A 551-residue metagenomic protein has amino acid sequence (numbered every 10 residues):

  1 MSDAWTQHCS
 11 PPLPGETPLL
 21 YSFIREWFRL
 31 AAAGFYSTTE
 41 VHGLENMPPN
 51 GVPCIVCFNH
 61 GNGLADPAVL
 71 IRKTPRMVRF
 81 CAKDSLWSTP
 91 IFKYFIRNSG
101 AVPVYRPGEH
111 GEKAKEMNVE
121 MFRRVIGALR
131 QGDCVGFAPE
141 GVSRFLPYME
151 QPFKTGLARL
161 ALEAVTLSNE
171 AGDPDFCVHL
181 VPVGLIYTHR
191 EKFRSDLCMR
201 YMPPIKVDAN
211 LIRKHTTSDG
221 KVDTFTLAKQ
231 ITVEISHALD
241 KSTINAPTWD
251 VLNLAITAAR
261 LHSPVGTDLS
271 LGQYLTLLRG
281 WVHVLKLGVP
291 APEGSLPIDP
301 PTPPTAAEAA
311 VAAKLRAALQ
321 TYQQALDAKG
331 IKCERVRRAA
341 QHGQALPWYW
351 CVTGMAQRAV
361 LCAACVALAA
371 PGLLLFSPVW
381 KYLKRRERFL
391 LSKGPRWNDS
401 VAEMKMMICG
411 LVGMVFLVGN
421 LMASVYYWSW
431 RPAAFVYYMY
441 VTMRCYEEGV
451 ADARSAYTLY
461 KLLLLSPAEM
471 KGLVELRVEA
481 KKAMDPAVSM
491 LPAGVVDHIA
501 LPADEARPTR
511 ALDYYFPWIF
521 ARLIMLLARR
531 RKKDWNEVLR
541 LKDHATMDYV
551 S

Functional and structural regions predicted by a protein language model:
M1-A65, L70-R79, K83-S85, I91 (+4 more regions): Membrane-interfacial terminal anchoring regions of lipid-handling membrane enzymes
V41-H42, P103-Y105: Short acidic-hydrophobic, aromatic-tinged amphipathic segments that line or gate anion-handling sites
L86-W87, V104: E2/UBC-UEV (E2-variant) core
Y105, S143-F145, H189: Feature marks short, surface-exposed loop/turn motifs that line or immediately flank catalytic pockets and channel
G108-E112: Polar-ligand-bearing catalytic/cofactor-coordination segments of membrane-embedded or membrane-tethered inner-membrane
I126-A158: Catalytic-site beta-strand/loop segments enriched in glycine and acidic/polar residues
G156-L167: An active-site-proximal "capping" alpha-helix that borders the catalytic cofactor pocket
